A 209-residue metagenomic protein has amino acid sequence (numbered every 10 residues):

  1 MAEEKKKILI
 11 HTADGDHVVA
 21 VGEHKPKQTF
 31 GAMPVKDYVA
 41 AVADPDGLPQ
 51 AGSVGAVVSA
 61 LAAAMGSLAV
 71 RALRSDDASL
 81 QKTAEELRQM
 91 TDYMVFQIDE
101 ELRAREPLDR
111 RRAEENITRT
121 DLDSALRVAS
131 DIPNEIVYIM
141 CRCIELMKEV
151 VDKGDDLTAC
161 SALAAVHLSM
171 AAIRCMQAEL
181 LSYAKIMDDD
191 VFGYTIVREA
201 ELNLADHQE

Functional and structural regions predicted by a protein language model:
M1-T29, L122-L126: Active-site-proximal helix-loop elements at catalytic-domain edges
K25-M33, L68, E179-A184: Polytopic transmembrane helical bundles with strong interfacial aromatic enrichment
F30-L48: Short, hydrophobic/aliphatic alpha-helical segments
D44-S67, L157-M176: Conserved phosphate/anionic-ligand binding catalytic regions in large, soluble enzymes, centered on
V54-L61, T83, M90-Q97, A129-I139 (+3 more regions): Amphipathic alpha-helix face/heptad-repeat signature
S75-A113: A structural-propensity feature for long, helix-poor, extended segments
A104-E179, Y183: Amphipathic alpha-helical interface segments
L168, C175-E209: C-terminal auxiliary extensions adjacent to catalytic cores
